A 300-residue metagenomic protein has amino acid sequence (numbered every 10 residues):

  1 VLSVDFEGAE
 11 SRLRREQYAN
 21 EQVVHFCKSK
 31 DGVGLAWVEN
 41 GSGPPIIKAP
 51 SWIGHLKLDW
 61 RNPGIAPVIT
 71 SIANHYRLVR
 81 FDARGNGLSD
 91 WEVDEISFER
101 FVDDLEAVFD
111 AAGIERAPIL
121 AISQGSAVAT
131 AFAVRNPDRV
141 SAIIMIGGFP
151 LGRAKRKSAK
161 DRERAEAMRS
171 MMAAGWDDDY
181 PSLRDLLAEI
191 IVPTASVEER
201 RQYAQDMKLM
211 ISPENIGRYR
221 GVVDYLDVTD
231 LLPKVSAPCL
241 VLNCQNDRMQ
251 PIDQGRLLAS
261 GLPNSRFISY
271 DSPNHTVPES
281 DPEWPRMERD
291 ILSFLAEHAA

Functional and structural regions predicted by a protein language model:
S29-D90: Conserved HGGG/HGGXW glycine-rich cap/lid loop of the alpha/beta-hydrolase fold
E99-A117: Conserved acidic catalytic loop of the alpha/beta-hydrolase fold
A121-G125, A129: Gly/Ala-rich beta-loop-alpha elbow adjacent to hydrolase catalytic centers
T130, V134, V140-A174: Flexible "cap/lid" loop of the alpha/beta hydrolase fold
D177-V222, L226, L231: Conserved alpha/beta-hydrolase catalytic His-Asp/Glu region
V235, V241-N243: Short beta-strand/loop motif that positions the catalytic acidic residue of the alpha/beta-hydrolase fold
R248-Q254: Conserved alpha/beta-hydrolase "acid-adjacent" motif
S265-A300: Catalytic active-site module of serine/aspartate enzymes centered on a nucleophile-bearing elbow/loop
